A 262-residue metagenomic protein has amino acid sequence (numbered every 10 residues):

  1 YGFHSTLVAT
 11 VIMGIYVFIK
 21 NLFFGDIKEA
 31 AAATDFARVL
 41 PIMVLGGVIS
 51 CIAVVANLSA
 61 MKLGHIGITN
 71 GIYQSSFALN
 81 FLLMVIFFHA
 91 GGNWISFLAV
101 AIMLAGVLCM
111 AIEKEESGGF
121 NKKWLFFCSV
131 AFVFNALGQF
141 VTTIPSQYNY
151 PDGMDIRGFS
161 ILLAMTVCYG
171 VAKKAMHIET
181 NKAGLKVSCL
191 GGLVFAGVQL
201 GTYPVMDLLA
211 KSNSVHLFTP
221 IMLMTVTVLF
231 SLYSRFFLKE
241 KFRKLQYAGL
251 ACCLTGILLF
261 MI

Functional and structural regions predicted by a protein language model:
Y1-I262: Polytopic alpha-helical membrane proteins, predominantly small-molecule transporters/carriers
